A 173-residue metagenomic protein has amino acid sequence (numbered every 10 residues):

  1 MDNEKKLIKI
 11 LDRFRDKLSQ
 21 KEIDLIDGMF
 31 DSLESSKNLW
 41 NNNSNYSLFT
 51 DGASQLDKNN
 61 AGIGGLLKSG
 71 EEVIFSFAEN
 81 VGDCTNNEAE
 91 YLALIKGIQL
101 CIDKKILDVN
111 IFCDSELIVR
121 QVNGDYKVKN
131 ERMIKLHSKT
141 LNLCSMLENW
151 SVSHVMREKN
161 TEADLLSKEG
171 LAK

Functional and structural regions predicted by a protein language model:
M1-N41, E72-F75, L165, E169-K173: Intrinsically disordered, low-complexity regions
L18, C84-N86, N160: Residue-level recognition of hydrophobic positions within alpha-helical transmembrane segments
Q20-I23, S47, N160: Short linear motifs centered on Gly/Pro in flexible linkers and helix caps
L39-E88, L100-L107: RNase H-like nuclease fold core
A53-L56, I95-S167: RNase H catalytic domain
G62, L94-I95: Short amphipathic alpha-helical segment that frequently serves as the phosphate-/nucleotide-binding helix
D83-E90, K129, M133: Active-site beta-loop-alpha junctions of metal-dependent nucleic acid enzymes, especially the RNase H-like/DDE
